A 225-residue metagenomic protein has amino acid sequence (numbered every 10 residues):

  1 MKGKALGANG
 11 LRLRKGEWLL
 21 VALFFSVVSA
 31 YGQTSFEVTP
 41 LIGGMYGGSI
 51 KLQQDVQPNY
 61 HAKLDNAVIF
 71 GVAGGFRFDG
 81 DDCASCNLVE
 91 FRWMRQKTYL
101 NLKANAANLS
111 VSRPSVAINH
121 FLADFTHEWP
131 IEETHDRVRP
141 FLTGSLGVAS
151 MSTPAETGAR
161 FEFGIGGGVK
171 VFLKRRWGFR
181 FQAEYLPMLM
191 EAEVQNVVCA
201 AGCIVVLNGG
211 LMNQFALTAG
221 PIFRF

Functional and structural regions predicted by a protein language model:
M1-R14: N-terminal secretory signal peptides that target proteins for export/translocation
G3-K4, M45-Q53, G74-D81, K97-N101 (+2 more regions): Short regulatory "switch" loops immediately downstream of catalytic or recognition motifs within protein catalytic
W18-V27: Bacterial N-terminal signal peptides
A30-D79, W93, T153, Q214-F225: Short glycine/proline- and aromatic-enriched beta-strand/turn motifs that initiate or cap beta-hairpins
P40-Y46, V89-R95, L142-V148, V169 (+1 more regions): Transmembrane beta-barrel strands of outer-membrane/channel proteins
K51, C86, T98, K174-F225: Predominantly the C-terminal beta-signal and adjacent terminal strand-loop region of outer-membrane beta-barrel
Q54-N59, A106-L109, A149-M151, A200-V205: Extracytoplasmic loops and strand-loop junctions of Gram-negative outer membrane beta-barrel proteins
A73-F163, L173-R175, Q214-F225: Gram-negative (and chloroplast) outer-membrane scaffold detector with strong preference for beta-barrel transmembrane
